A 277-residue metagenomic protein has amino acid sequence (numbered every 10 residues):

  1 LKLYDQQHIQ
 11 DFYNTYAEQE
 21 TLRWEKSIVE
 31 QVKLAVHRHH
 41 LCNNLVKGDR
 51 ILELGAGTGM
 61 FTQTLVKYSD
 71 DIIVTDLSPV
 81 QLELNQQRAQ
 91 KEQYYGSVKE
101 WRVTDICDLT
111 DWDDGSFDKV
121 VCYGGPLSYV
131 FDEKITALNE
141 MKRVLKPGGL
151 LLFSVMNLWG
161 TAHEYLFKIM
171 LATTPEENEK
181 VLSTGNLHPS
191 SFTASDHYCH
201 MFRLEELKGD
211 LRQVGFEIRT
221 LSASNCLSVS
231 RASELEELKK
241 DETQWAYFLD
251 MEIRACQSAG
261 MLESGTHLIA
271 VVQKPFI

Functional and structural regions predicted by a protein language model:
L1-V46, M60, T64: Conserved class I S-adenosyl-L-methionine
G55-G57: Class I SAM-dependent methyltransferase "Motif I" SAM/SAH-binding loop
M60, T64-D108: Class I SAM-dependent methyltransferase SAM/SAH-binding core
T110-V120: A short acidic, Gly/Pro-enriched loop at the edge of an enzyme's catalytic core that lines a small-molecule cofactor
I135-P147: A short glycine-rich, Lys/Arg-flanked "PGG" loop and its adjoining helix->strand segment in the class I
L150-V181: Conserved class I S-adenosyl-L-methionine
S191-E206: Acceptor-substrate binding/catalytic loop of class I
G209, R219-I277: A C-terminal cap/extension of S-adenosyl-L-methionine-dependent methyltransferases that defines the acceptor-substrate
